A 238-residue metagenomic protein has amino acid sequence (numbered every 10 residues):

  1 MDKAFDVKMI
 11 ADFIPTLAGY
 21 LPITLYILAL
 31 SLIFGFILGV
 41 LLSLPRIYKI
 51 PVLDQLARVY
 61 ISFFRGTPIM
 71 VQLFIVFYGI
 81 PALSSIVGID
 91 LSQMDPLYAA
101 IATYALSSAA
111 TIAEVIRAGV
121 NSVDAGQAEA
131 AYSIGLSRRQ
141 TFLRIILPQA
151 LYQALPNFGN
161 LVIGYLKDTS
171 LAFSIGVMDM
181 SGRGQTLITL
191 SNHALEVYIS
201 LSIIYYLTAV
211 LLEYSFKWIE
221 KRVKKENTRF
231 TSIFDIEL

Functional and structural regions predicted by a protein language model:
M1-L238: Transmembrane alpha-helices and adjacent helix-loop boundaries
